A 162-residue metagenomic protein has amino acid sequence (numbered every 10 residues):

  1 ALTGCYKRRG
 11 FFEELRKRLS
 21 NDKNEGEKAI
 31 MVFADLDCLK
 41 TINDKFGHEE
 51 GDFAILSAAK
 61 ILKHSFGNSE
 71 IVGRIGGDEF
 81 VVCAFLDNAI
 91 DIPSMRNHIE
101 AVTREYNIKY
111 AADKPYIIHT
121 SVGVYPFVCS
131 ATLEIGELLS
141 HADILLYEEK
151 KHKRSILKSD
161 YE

Functional and structural regions predicted by a protein language model:
G4-I30, D37-G67, G73-G77, V81-V82 (+3 more regions): Conserved long alpha-helical elements within nucleotide-processing catalytic cores of c-di-GMP signaling and class III
C5, F33, I117-H119: Short aromatic/basic micro-patch
F33, A84, V122-P126: Sensory input modules used in signal transduction, predominantly PAS/LOV/GAF but also related non-catalytic regulatory
D44, C83-D87, R104, F127-V128: Residue-level recognition of strand-loop junctions within catalytic nucleotide-signaling folds
H48, P93-N97, A111-D113, Y125-Y161: Catalytic-core segments of nucleotide cyclases and related cyclic-nucleotide turnover enzymes
H64-S69, A101-K114, E148: Short catalytic/binding micro-motifs of nucleotide second-messenger systems
R74, T103-S121, R154, K158-S159: Catalytic core regions of nucleotide second-messenger enzymes
